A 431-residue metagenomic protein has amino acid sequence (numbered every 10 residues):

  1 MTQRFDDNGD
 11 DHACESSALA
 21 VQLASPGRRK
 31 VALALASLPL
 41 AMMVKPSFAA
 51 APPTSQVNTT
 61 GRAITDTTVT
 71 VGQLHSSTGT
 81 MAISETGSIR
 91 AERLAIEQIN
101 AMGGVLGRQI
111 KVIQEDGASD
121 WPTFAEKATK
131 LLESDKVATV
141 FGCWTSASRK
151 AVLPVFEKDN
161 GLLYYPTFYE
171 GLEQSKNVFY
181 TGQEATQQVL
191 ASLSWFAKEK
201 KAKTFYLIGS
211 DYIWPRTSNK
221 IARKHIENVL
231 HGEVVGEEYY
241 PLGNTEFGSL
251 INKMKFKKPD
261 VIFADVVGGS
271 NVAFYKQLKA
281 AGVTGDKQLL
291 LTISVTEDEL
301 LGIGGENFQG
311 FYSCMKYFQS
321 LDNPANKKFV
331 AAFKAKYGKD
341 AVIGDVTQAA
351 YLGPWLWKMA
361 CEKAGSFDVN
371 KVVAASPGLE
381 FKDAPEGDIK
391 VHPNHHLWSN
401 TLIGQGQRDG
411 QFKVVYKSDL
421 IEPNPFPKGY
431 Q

Functional and structural regions predicted by a protein language model:
M1-G27, L33-P46: N-terminal secretory signal peptides
P52-P53, E380-Q431: Solvent-exposed, acidic/polar segments of extracytosolic/periplasmic ligand-binding ectodomains
Q56-R93, E115-P122, W144, G209-R216 (+2 more regions): Extracytoplasmic "Venus flytrap"
Q56-T59, T70, I83-R90, M102-L172 (+2 more regions): Beta-alpha junction/loop-to-helix N-cap segments that form part of ligand/metal-binding clefts
V57, F124, T181-F205, R216-T217 (+5 more regions): Hydrophobic alpha-helical segments within soluble ligand-binding/sensing domains
V178-L242, V261, W357: An alpha-beta-alpha
N219-C314: Extracellular/periplasmic bilobed ligand-binding domains
L278-Y351, C361-F367, G406, V415-Q431: Extracellular/periplasmic periplasmic-binding protein-like sensory domains
